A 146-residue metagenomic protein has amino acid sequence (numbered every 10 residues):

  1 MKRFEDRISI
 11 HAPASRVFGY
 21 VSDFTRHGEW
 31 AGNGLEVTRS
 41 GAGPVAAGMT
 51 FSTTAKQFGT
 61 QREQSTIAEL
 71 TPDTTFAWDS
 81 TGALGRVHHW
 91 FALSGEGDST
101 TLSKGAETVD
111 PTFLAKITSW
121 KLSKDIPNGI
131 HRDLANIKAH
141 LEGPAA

Functional and structural regions predicted by a protein language model:
M1-A42, A146: Hydrophobic ligand-binding cavity/cleft-lining segments
F4-E5, A14, T54, S80 (+2 more regions): A general structural-boundary detector
E5-R7, R62-Q64, H88-W90: Well-ordered beta-strand positions in beta-sheet-rich domains
R7, A14, G34, T50 (+3 more regions): Structural motif
T25, A46, V109: Short alpha-helical
T38-L84, E96-T101, R132-A146: Glycine-rich portal/gate segments that line the openings of hydrophobic small-molecule binding cavities
D79-R132, I137-A139: Beta-strand/loop substructures that line and gate deep hydrophobic ligand-binding cavities in soluble
